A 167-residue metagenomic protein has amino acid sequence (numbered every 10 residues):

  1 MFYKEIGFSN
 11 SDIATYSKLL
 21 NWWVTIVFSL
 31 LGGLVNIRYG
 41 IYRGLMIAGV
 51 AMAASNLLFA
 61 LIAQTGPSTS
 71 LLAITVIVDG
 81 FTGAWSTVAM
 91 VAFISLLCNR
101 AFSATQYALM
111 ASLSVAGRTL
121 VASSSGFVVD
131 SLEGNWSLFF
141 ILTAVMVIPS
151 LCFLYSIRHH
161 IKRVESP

Functional and structural regions predicted by a protein language model:
M1-T15: Short amphipathic helix-loop junctions that connect adjacent transmembrane helices in Major Facilitator Superfamily/SLC
N10-S11, R100-M110: Loop-to-transmembrane helix entry/capping segments in MFS-fold secondary transporters and related SLC/MFSD carriers
T15-W23, V50, I77, A108-A116: Transmembrane alpha-helical cores of Major Facilitator Superfamily
V27-G44, V129-D130: Helix-to-loop junctions at the C-terminal end of transmembrane segments in multipass secondary transporters
V50-P67: C-terminal ends and interior cores of transmembrane alpha-helices in multi-pass membrane transporters/permeases
A84-N99: Intracellular juxtamembrane helix-capping segments at the cytosolic ends of symmetry-related transmembrane helices
F127-P149: A membrane-interface helix-boundary motif in multi-pass transporters
I141-P167: Multi-pass alpha-helical transporter architecture, strongest for 12-TM Major Facilitator/SLC carriers used
